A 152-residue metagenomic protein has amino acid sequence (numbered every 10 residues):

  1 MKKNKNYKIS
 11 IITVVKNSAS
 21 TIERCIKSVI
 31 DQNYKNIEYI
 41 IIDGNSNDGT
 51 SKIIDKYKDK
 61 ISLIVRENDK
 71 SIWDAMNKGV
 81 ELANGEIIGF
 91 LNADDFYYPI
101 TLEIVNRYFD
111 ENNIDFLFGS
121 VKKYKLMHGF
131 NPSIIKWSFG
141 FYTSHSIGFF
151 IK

Functional and structural regions predicted by a protein language model:
M1-D31: N-proximal low-complexity "stem/linker" segments adjacent to membrane-targeting elements
N6-I9, I30-I41, G49, K60-L63: Short loop->beta transition adjacent to catalytic acidic/histidine clusters or analogous donor-positioning motifs
I22, I72, L91, F96-T101 (+2 more regions): Hydrophobic/aromatic residue at the end of a short beta strand that borders the catalytic acidic motif
D43-K52, N92: A conserved acidic beta->alpha catalytic loop
E67-A83: Glycine-rich, basic loop-to-helix element that forms the pyrophosphate-binding segment of sugar-nucleotide handling
I88: Short aromatic/hydrophobic "clamp" motif used to bind/position activated sugar donors
F96, I100-N131: Conserved donor NDP-sugar-binding/catalytic core segment of glycosyltransferases
F130-K152: Conserved nucleotide-sugar donor-binding catalytic segment
